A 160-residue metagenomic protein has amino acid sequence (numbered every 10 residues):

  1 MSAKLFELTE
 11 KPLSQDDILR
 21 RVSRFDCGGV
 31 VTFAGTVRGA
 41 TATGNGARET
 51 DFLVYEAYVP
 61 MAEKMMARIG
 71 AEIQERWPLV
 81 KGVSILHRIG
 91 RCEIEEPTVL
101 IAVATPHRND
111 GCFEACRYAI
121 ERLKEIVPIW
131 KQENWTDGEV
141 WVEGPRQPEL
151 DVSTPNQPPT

Functional and structural regions predicted by a protein language model:
M1-V99, T105-T160: N-terminal, polar/charged subdomain of small-to-medium soluble alpha/beta proteins
